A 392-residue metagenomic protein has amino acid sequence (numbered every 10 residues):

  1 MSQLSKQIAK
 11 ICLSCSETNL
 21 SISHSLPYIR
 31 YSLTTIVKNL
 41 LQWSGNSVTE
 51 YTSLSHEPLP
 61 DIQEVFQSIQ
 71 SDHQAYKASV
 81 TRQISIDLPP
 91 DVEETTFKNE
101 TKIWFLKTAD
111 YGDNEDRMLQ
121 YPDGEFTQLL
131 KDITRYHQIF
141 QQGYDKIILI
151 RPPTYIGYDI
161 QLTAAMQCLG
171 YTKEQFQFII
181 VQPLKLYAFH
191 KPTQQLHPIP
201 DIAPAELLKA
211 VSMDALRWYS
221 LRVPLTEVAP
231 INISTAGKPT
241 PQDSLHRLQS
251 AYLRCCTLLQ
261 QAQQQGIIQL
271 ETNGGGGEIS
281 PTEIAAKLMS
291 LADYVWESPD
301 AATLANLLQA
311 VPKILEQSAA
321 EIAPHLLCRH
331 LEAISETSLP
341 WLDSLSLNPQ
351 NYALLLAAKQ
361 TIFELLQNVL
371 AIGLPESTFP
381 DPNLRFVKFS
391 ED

Functional and structural regions predicted by a protein language model:
M1-D392: Non-catalytic interaction-recognition regions
